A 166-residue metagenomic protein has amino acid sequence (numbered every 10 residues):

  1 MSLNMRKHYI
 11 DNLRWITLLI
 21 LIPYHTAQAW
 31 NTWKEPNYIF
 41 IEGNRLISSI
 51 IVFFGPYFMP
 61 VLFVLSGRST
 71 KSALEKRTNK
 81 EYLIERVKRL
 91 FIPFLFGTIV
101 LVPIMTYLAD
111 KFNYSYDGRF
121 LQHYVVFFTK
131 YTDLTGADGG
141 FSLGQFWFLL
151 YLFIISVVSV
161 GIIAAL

Functional and structural regions predicted by a protein language model:
M1-L166: Membrane-cytosol interface segments of multi-pass membrane proteins, especially ER/Golgi lipid-handling enzymes
